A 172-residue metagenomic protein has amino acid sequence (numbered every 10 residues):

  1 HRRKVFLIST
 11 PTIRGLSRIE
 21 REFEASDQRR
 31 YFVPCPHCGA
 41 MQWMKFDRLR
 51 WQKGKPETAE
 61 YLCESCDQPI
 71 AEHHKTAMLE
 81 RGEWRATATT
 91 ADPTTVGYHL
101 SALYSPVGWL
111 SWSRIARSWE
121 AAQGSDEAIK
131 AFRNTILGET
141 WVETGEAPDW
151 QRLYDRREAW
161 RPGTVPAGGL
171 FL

Functional and structural regions predicted by a protein language model:
H1-R152, E158-L172: Short, flexible loop motifs at catalytic/binding sites
